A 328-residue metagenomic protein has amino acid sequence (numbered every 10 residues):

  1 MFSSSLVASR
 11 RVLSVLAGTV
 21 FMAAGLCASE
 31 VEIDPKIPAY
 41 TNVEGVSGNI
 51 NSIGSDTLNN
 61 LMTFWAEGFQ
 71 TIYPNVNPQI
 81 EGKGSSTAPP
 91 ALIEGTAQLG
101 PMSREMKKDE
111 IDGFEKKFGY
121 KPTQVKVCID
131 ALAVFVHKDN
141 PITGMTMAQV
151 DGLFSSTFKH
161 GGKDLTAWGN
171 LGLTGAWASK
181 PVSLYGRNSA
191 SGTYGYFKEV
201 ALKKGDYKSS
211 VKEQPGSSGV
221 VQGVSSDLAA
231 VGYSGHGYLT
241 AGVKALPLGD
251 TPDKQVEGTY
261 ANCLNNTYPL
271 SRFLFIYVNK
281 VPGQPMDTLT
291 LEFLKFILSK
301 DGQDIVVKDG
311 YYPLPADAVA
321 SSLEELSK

Functional and structural regions predicted by a protein language model:
M1-S4, V20, A39, E292: Intrinsic disorder/low-structure terminal segments
F2-L16: Bacterial N-terminal signal peptides that target proteins for export
S14-A24: Bacterial N-terminal signal peptides
A28-K328: Flexible loop/hinge segments at secondary-structure junctions
